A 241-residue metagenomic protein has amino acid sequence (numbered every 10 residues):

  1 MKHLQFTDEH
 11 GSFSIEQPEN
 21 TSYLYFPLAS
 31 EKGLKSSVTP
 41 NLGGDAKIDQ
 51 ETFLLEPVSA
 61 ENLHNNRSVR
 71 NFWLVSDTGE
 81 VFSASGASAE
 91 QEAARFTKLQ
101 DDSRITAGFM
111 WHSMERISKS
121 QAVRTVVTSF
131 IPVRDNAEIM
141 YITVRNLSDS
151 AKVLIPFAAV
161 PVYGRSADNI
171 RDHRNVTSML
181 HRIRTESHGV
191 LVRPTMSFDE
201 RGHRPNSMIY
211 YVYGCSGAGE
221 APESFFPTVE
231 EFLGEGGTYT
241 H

Functional and structural regions predicted by a protein language model:
M1-H241: Anionic coordination/interaction segments
